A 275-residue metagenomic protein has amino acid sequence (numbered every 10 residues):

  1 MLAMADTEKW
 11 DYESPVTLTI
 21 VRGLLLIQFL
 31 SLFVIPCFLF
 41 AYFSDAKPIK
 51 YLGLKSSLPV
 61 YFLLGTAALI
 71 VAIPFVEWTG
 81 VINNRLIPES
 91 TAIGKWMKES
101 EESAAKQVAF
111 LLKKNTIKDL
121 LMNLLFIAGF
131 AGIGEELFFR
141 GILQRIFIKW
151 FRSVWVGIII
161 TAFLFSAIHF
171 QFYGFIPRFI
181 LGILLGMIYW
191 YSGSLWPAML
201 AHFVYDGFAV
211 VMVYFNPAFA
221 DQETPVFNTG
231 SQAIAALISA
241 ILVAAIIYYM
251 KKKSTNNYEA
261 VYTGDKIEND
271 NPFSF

Functional and structural regions predicted by a protein language model:
L2-E13, I49-F130, V261-F275: Juxtamembrane helix-loop-helix connectors linking adjacent transmembrane helices in multi-pass membrane enzymes
D6-L24, F110-N115, A220-S231: Membrane-interface segments at the starts/ends of alpha-helical transmembrane spans
I27-V34, L125, I176-I183, V204 (+1 more regions): Membrane-embedded alpha-helical segments of multi-pass membrane proteins, especially the transmembrane helices
Q28-A46, L121-F147, L242-K253: Transmembrane alpha-helical segments in integral membrane proteins
I127-G132, V154-H169: Small-polar-interrupted transmembrane alpha-helices in polytopic inner-membrane proteins
G134-I160, M187-S194: Membrane-interface helix/loop boundary segments of multi-pass membrane proteins
F163-F227: Functionally important transmembrane alpha-helices
F203-F275: C-terminal membrane module of polytopic membrane proteins
